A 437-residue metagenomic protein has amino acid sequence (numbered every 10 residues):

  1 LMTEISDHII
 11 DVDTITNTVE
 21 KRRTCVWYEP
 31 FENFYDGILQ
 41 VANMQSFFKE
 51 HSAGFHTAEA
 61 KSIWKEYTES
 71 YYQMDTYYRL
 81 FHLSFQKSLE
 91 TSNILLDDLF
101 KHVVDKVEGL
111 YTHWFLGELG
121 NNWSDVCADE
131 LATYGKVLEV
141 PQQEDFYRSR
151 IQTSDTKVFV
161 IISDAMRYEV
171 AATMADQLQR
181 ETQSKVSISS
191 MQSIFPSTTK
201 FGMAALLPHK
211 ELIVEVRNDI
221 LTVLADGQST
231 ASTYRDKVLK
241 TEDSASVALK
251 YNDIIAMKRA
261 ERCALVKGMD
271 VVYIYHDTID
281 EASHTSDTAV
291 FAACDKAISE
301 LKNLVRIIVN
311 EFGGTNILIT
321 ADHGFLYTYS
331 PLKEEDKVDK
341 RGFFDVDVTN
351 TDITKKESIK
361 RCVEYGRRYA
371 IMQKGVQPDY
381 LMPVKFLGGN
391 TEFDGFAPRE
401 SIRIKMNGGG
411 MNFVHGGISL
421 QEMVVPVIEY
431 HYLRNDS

Functional and structural regions predicted by a protein language model:
L1-S437: Feature captures the catalytic ectodomains and active-site-proximal regions of enzymes that hydrolyze or transfer
